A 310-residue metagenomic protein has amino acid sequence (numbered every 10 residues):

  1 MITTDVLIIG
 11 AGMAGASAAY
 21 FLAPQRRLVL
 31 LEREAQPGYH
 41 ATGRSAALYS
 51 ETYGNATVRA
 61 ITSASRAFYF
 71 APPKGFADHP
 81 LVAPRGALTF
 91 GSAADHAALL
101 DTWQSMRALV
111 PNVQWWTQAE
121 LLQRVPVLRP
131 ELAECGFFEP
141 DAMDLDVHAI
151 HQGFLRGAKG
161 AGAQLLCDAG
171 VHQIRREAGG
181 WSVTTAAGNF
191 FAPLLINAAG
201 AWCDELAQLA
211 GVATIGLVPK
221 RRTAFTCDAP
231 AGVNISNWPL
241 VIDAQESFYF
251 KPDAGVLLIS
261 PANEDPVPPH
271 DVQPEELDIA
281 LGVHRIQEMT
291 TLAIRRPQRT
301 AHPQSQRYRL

Functional and structural regions predicted by a protein language model:
M1-A14, V29: Beta1/beta-strand and adjacent pyrophosphate-binding region of the FAD-binding site in flavoprotein oxidoreductases
G10, T185, A198-A199: Short, well-ordered coil/turn residues at beta-beta hairpins and beta-strand->alpha-helix junctions within
A23-T42: Glycine-rich FAD pyrophosphate-binding loop
G38, N189-P239: Central helical "cap/lid" subdomain
A46-R124, S247-Y249, V267-P268: Dinucleotide-binding Rossmann-like beta1-alpha1 core, especially the glycine-rich loop that anchors the ADP
A56, A60-S63, T89-A98, F137-R156 (+1 more regions): Short beta-strand to alpha-helix junction loop
F137-P193, W202: Helical element adjacent to the flavin cofactor pocket in flavoenzyme catalytic cores
I215, A229-L310: Active-site lid/adjacent beta-loop-alpha segment flanking the redox-cofactor pocket in flavoenzymes
